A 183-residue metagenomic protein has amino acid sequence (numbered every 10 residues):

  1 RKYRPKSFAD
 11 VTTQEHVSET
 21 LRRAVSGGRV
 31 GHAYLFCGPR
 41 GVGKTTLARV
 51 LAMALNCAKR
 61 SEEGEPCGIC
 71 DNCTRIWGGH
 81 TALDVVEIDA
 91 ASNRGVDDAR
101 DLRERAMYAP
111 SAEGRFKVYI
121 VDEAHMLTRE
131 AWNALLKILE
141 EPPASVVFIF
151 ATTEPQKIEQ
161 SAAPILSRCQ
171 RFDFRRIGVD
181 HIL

Functional and structural regions predicted by a protein language model:
R1-R171, R175-H181: P-loop/Walker A NTP-binding region and its immediately flanking N-terminal helices in P-loop NTPase folds
